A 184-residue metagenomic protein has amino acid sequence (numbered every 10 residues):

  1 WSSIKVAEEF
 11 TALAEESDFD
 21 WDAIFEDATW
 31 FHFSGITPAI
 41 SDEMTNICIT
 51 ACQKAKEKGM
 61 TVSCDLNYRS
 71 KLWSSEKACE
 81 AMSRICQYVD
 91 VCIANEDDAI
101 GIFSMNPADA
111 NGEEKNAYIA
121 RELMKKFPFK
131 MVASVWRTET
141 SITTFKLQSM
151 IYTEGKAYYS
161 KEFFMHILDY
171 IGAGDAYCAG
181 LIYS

Functional and structural regions predicted by a protein language model:
W1-N46: Conserved phosphate-binding/catalytic loop of the ribokinase/pfkB sugar-kinase fold
I4-K5, I102-F103, S160: Residues that scaffold the ATP/ADP-binding catalytic core of kinase and kinase-like folds
F33, G155-H166: Glycine/charged-rich beta-loop-alpha catalytic/anionic-binding loops adjacent to active sites
C48-K54: Histidine-anchored nucleotide/phosphate-binding helix
K58, L72-E154: Conserved phosphate/ATP/ADP-binding segment of small-molecule kinases
L66-L72: A short, histidine- and acid-enriched strand-loop-helix "catalytic/donor-clamping" loop that lines the nucleotide-sugar
I167-S184: Short, small-residue alpha-helix embedded
